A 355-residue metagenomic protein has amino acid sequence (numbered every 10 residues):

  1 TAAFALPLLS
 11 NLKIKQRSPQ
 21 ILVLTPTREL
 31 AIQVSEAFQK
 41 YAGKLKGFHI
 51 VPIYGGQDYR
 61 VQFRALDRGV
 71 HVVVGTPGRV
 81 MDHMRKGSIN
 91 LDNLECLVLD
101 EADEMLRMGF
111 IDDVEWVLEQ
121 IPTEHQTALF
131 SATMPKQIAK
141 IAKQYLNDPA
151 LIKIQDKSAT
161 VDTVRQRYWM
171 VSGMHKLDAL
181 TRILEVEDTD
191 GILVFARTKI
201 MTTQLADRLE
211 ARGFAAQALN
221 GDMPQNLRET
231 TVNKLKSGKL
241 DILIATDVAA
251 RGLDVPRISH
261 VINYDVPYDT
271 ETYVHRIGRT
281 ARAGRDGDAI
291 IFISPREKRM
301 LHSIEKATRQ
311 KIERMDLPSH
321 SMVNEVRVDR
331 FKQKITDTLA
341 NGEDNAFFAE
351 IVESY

Functional and structural regions predicted by a protein language model:
T1-E350, S354: Conserved helicase RecA-like core
